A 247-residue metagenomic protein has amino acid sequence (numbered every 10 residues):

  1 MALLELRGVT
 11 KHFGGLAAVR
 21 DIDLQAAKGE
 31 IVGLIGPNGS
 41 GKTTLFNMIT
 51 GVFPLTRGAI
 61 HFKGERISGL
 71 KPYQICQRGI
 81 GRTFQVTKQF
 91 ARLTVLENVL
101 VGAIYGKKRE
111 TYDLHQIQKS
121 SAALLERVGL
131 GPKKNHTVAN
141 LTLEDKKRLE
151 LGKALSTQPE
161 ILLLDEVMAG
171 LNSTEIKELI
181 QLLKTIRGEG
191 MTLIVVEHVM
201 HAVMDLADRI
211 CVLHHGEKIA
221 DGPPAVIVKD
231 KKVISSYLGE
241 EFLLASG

Functional and structural regions predicted by a protein language model:
A2-G247: Glycine-rich phosphate-binding loops of nucleotide-dependent enzymes
